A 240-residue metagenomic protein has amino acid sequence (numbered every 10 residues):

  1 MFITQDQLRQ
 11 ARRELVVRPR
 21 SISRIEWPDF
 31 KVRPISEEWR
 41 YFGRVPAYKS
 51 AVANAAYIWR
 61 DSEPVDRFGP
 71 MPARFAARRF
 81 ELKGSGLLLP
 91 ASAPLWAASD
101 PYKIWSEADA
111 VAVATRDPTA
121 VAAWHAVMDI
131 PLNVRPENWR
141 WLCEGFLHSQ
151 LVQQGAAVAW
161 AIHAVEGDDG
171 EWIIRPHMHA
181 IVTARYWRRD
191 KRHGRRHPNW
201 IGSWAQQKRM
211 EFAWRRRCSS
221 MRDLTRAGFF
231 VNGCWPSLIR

Functional and structural regions predicted by a protein language model:
M1-R240: N-terminal nicking endonuclease/strand-transfer module with a His-rich metal-binding environment and a catalytic Tyr
